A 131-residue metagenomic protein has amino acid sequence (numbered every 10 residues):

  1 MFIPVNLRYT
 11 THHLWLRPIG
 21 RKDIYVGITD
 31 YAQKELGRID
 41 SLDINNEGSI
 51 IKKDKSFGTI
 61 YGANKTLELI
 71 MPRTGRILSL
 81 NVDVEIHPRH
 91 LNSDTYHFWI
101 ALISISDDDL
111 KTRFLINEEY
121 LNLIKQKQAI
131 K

Functional and structural regions predicted by a protein language model:
M1-K53, S93, H97-D108, F114-E119 (+1 more regions): Acidic, low-complexity mobile loops and tails
H13, G48, M71-S79: Generic structural motif
I19-R21, S79-I86, L110: Short, conserved beta-turn/loop elements at beta-strand boundaries and strand-helix junctions
K34, T74-I77, D83-V84: Short, charged/polar surface micro-motifs in flexible loops or helix N-caps
I51, F57-G58, I77: Generic structural signal for buried aliphatic residues
K55, Y61-G62, N81-V82, I105: Conserved "cap/hinge" positions at secondary-structure junctions
T59-I70, H87-H90: Short, Lys/Arg- and Gly-enriched loop/turn segments at beta-strand edges
T66, L110-K111: Short beta-strands and strand-coil junctions in structured, solvent-facing domains, enriched
